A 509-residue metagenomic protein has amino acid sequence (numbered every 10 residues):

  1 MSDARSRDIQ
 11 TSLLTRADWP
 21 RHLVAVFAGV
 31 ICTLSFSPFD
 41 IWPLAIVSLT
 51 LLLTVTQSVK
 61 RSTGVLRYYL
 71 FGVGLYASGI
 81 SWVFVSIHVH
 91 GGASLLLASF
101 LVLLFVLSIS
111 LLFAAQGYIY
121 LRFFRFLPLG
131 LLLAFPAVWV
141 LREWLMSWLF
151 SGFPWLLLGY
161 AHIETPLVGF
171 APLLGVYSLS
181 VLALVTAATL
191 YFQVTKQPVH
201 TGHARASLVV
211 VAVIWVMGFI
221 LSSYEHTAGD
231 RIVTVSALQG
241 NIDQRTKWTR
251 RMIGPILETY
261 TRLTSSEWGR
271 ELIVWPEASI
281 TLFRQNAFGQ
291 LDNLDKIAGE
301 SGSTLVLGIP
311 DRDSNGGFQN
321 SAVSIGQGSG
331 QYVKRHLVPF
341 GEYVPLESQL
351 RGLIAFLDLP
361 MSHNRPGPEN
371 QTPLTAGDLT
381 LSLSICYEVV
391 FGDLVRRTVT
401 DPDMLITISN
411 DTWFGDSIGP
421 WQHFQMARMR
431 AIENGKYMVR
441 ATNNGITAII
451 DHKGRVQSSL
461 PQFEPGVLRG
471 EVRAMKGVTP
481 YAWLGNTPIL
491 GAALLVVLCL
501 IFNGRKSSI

Functional and structural regions predicted by a protein language model:
M1-A4, Q10, T15, V199 (+4 more regions): A general, composition-driven signal for non-globular sequence regions
S2-Y224, D416, A427-R430, T442-K453 (+2 more regions): Membrane-embedded alpha-helical bundles of multi-pass enzymes that act on lipidic or dolichyl-linked glycan substrates
S223-P488: Soluble catalytic domains of enzymes that build or remodel membrane lipids, polysaccharides, and related
